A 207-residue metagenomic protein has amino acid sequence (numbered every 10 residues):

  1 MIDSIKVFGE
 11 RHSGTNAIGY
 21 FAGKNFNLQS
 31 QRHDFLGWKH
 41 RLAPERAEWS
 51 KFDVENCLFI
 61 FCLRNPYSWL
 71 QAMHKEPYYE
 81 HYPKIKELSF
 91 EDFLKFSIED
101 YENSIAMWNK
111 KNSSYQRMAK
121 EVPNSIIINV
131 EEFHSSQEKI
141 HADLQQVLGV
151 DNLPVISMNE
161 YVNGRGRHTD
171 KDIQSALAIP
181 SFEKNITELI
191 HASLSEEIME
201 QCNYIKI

Functional and structural regions predicted by a protein language model:
M1-I5, A119, Q146-I207: PAPS-dependent sulfotransferases, especially Golgi type II membrane carbohydrate sulfotransferases
M1-R46, F52-E55: PAPS-dependent sulfotransferase catalytic core
D3, G14-F21, F26, A47 (+9 more regions): Hydrophobic transmembrane signal anchors and adjacent membrane-proximal interface regions, especially in viral
E10, F133, T187: Residue-level marker of regulatory loop/turn positions in helix-turn-helix DNA-binding domains and in histidine
L28, C57, S125, A192 (+1 more regions): Short glycine-aromatic motifs
L42-W49, W108, K184-T187, H191 (+1 more regions): Extracytoplasmic electrostatic interaction patches
W49-V155, G166-L177: PAPS-dependent sulfotransferase catalytic domain
